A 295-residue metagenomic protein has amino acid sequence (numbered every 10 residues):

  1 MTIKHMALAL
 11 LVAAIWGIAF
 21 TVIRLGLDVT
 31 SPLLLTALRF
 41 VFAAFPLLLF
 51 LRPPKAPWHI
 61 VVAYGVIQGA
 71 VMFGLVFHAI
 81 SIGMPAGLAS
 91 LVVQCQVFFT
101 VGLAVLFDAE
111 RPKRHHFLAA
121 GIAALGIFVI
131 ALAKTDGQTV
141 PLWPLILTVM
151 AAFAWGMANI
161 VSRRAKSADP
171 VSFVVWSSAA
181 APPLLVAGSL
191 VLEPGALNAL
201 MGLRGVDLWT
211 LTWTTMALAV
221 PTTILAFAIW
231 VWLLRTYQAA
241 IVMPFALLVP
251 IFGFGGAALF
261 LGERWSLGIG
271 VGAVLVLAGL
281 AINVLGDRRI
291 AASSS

Functional and structural regions predicted by a protein language model:
M1-L34, G137-S167, P183-A187, S294-S295: Glycine-/small-residue-enriched transmembrane alpha-helix faces in small-molecule transporters and effluxers
L10-I18, V22, V62-I82, G102-L103 (+5 more regions): Hydrophobic alpha-helical transmembrane segments of multi-pass membrane transport proteins, especially secondary
G26, L35, A79, L106-D108 (+6 more regions): Hydrophobic/aromatic residues within transmembrane alpha-helices of multi-pass small-molecule transporters
L38, Y64, V92-C95, H115-L118 (+4 more regions): Hydrophobic core positions of alpha-helical segments in small-molecule transporters and transporter systems
V41, L47, L103, P112-K134 (+4 more regions): Hydrophobic transmembrane alpha-helices of multi-pass small-molecule transport proteins
V41-P46, V92-L106, G121, A180-L184 (+2 more regions): Alpha-helical transmembrane segments of compact multi-pass small-molecule transporters, enriched in specific families
P57-I67, P112-A124, P144-L145, A168-S178 (+1 more regions): Cytoplasmic-side transmembrane-helix entry/capping segments in multi-pass membrane proteins
T236, V284-S295: Membrane-interface capping segments at transmembrane-helix boundaries
